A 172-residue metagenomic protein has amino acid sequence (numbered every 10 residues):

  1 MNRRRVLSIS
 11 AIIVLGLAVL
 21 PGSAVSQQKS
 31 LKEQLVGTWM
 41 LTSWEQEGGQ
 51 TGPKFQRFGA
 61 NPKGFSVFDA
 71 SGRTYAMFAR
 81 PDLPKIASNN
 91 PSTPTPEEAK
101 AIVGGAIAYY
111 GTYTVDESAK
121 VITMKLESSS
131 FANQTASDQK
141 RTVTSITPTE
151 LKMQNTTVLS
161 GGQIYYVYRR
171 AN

Functional and structural regions predicted by a protein language model:
M1-I13: Bacterial N-terminal signal peptides that target proteins for export
I12, L20-N172: Lipid interaction determinants
